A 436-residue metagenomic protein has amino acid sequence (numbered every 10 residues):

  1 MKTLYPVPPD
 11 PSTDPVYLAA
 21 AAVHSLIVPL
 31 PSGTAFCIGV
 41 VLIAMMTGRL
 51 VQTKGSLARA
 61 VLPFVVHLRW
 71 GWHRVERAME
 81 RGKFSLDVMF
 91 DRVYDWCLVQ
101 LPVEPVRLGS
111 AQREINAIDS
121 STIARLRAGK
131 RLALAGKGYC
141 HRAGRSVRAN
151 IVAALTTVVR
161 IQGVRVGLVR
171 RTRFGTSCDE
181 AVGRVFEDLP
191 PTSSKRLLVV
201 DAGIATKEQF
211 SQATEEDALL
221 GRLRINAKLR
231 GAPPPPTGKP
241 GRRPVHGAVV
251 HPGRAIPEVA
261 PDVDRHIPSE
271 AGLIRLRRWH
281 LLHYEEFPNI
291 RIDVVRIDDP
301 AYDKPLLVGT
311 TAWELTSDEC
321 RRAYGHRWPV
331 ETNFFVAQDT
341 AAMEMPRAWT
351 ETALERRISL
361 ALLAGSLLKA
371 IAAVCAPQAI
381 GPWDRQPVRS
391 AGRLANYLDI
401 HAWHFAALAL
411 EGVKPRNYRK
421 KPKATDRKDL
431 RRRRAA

Functional and structural regions predicted by a protein language model:
M1-A44, G48-R49, F64, Q162-F174 (+5 more regions): A short, flexible helix-boundary coil/loop motif
I38-L50, K304-R327: Extended, non-catalytic structural segments that build the interaction scaffolds of large macromolecular assemblies
M46-T47, E80-V164, L282: Active-site-proximal, Lys/Arg-enriched surface segment that forms a nucleic-acid-binding/basic interface patch
G55-L68: DNA-recognition alpha helix
A60-V61, A111-L126, L155, R196-I204 (+4 more regions): Short, conserved catalytic/metal-binding motifs centered on acidic residues
L68, R74, G138-K195, V294 (+1 more regions): Electropositive, glycine- and tryptophan-enriched low-complexity nucleic-acid-binding patches
T176-T237: Domain-level cores of phosphate- or acyl-group-handling catalytic modules
T316-A348: Short amphipathic alpha-helical "interface-anchor" segments enriched in bulky aromatics
